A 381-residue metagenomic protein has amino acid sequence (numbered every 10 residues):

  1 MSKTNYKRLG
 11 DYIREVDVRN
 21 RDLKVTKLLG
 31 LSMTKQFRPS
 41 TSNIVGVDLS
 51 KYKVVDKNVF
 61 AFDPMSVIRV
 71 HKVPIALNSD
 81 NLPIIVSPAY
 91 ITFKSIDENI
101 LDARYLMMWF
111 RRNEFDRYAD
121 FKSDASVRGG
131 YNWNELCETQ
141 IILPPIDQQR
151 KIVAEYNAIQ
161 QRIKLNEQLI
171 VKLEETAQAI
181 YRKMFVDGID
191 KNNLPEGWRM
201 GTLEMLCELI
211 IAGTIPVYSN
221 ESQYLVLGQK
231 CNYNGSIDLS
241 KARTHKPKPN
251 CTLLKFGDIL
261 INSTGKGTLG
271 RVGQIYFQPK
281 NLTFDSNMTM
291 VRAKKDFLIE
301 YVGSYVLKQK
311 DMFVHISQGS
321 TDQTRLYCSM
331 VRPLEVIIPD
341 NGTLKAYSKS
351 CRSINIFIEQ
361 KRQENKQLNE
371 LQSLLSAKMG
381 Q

Functional and structural regions predicted by a protein language model:
M1-N20, E138, I142-T214, P333 (+2 more regions): Non-catalytic DNA-recognition/assembly elements of restriction-modification systems
N5-D63, V67, G201-P216, L225-I259: Sequence-specific dsDNA recognition surfaces
D22-L29, D120-S123, E196, P216-Q223 (+1 more regions): Short coil/turn segments at secondary-structure boundaries
F37-R38, I85-V86, D102, E135 (+4 more regions): N-terminal alpha-helical segment
K57, A61-R111, P249-D311, S317-D322 (+1 more regions): A short beta-sheet element
P83-A89, D124-V153, N281-N287, G319-K345: A short glycine-rich beta-alpha junction/loop motif
M107-F121, Q140-I142: Well-ordered mid-protein domain cores that form the structural environment of catalytic cofactors
